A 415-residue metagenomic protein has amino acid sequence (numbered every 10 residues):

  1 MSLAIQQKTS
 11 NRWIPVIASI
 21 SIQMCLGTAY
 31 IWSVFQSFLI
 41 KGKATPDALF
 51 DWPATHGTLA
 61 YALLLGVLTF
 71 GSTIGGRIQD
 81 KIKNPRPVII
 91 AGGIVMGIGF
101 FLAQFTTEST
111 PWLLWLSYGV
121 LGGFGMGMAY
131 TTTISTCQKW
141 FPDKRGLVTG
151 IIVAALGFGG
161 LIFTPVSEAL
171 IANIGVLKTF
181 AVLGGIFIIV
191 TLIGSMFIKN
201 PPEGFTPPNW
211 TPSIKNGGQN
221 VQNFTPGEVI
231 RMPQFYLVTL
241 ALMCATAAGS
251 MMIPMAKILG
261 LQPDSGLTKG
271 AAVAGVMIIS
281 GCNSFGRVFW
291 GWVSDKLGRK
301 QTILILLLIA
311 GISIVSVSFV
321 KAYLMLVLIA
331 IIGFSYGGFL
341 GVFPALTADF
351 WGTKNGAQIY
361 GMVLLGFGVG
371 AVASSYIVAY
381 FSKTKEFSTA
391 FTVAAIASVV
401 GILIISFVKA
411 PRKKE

Functional and structural regions predicted by a protein language model:
W32-L39, G227-W290, S374: Extracytoplasmic gate region of multi-pass secondary transporters
L39, G127-F141, V148-T149, G338-W351: Intracellular juxtamembrane helix-capping segments at the cytosolic ends of symmetry-related transmembrane helices
L39-I40, I78-Q79, I162-I174, G260-L261 (+2 more regions): Interfacial helix-cap and linker-helix signal at transmembrane-aqueous boundaries of multi-pass secondary transporters
L59-R77, M277-F289: Central cavity-lining transmembrane alpha-helices of secondary-active solute carriers, predominantly the Major
G71-N84, R287-G298, S382: Helix-to-loop junctions at the C-terminal end of transmembrane segments in multipass secondary transporters
I94-E108, I309-K321: C-terminal ends and interior cores of transmembrane alpha-helices in multi-pass membrane transporters/permeases
P111-G127, M243, L324-G337: Hydrophobic core of transmembrane alpha-helices in multi-pass small-molecule transporters, especially MFS/SLC-type
L156-E203: Helix-loop-helix hairpin linking two adjacent transmembrane segments in secondary transporters
